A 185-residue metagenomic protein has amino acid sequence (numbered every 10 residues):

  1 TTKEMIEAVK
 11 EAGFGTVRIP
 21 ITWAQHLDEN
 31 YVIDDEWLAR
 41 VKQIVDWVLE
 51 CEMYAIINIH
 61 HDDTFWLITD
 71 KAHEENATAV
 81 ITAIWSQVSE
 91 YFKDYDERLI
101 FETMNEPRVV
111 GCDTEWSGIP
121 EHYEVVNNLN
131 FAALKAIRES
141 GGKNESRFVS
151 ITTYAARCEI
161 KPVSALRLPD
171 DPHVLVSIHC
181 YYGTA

Functional and structural regions predicted by a protein language model:
T1, Q25-D35, F65-W66, R108-G111 (+2 more regions): Acidic-and-aromatic substrate-binding clefts and catalytic sites of carbohydrate-active enzymes
T2-V17, I21, L27, Y31-H61 (+2 more regions): An active-site-proximal structural segment forming one wall of the substrate-binding cleft that immediately precedes
T78-A185: Active-site region of glycoside hydrolase catalytic domains
